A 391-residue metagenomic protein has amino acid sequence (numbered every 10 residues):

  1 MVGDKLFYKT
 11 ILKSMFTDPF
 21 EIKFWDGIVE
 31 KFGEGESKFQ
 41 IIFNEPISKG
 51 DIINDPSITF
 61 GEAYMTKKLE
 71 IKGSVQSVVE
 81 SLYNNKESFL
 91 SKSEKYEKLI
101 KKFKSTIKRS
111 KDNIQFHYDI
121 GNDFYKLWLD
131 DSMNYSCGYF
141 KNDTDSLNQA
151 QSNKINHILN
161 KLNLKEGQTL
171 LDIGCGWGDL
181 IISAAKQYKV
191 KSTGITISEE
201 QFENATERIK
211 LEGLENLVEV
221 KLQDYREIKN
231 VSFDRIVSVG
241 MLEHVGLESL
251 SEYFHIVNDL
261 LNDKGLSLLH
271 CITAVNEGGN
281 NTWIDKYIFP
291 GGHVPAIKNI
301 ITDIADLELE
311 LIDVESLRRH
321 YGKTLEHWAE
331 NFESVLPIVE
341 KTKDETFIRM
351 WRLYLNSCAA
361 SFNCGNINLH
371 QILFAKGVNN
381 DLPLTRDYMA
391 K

Functional and structural regions predicted by a protein language model:
M1-Q151, H157: Feature captures hydrophobic
G167-G174: Conserved class I S-adenosyl-L-methionine
W177-Y188: Conserved SAM-binding loop of SAM-dependent methyltransferases across substrates and taxa, primarily the Class I
G213-Y225: Conserved SAM-binding strand-loop segment of SAM-dependent methyltransferases
R226-I236: A short acidic, Gly/Pro-enriched loop at the edge of an enzyme's catalytic core that lines a small-molecule cofactor
S251-D263: A short glycine-rich, Lys/Arg-flanked "PGG" loop and its adjoining helix->strand segment in the class I
K264-I272: Conserved beta-strand signature within the Rossmann-like core of class I S-adenosyl-L-methionine
I272-L382, M389-K391: Substrate-binding/catalytic lobe of Class I Rossmann-like enzymes that use SAM or dcSAM, i.e., the mid-to-C-terminal
